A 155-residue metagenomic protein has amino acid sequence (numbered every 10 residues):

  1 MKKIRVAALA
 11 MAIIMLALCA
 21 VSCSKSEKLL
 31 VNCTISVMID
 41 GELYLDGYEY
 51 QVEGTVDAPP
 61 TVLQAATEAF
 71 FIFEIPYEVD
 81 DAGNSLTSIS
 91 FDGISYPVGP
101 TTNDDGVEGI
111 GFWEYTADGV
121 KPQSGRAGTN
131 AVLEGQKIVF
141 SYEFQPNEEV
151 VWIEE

Functional and structural regions predicted by a protein language model:
M1-A10: Bacterial N-terminal signal peptides that target proteins for export
V6-A7, L16, V37, A58: Intrinsically disordered, low-complexity repeat segments enriched in small/polar residues
A12-I14: Acidic/polar, low-complexity extended loops/arms that serve as protein-protein interfaces in large oligomeric shells
L18-S22: C-terminal motif of bacterial Sec signal peptides marking the signal peptidase cleavage site
C23-E155: Ubiquitin-like/PB1-type beta-grasp interaction modules and other compact soluble beta-rich domains
